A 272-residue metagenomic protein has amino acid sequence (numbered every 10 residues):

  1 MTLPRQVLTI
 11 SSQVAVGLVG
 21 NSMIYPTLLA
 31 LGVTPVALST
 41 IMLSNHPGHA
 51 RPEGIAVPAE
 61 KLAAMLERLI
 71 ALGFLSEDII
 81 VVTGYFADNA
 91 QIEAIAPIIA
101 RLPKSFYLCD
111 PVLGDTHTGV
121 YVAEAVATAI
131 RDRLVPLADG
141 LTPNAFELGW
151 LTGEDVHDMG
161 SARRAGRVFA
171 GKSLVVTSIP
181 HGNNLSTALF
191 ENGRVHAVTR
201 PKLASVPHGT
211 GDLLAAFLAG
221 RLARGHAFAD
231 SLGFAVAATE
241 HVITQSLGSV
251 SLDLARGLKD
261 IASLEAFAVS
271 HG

Functional and structural regions predicted by a protein language model:
M1-R5, V269-G272: Short, low-complexity, intrinsically disordered N-terminal peptides in bacterial proteins
T2-C109, L113-T116, K259-L264: Conserved N-terminal subdomain of the carbohydrate kinase-like
I10, L31, L72, S76 (+7 more regions): Change "in soluble alpha/beta enzymes" to "in soluble alpha/beta proteins
A15, V195-G209: Short pre-catalytic strand/loop immediately N-terminal to key active-site residues, enriched for Gly-Thr
V122-H196, S205, A229: Conserved phosphate/ATP/ADP-binding segment of small-molecule kinases
G149-W150, S205-L232: Short, small-residue alpha-helix embedded
A229-G272: Charged C-terminal helix
